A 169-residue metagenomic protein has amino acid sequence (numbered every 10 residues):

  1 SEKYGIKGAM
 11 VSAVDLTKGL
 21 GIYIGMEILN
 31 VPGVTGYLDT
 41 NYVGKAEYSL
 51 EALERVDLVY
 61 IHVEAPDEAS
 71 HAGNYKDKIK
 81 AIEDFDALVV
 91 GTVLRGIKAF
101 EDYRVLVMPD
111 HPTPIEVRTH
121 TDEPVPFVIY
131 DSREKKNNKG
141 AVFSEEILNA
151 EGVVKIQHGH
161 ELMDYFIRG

Functional and structural regions predicted by a protein language model:
S1-G169: Feature captures the catalytic ectodomains and active-site-proximal regions of enzymes that hydrolyze or transfer
